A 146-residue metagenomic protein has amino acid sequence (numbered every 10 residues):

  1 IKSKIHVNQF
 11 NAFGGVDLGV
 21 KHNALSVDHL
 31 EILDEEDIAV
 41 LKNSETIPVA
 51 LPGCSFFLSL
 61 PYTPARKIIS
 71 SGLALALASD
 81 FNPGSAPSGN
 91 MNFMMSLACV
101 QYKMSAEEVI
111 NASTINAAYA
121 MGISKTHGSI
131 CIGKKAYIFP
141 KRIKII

Functional and structural regions predicted by a protein language model:
I1-D17: Histidine/acidic-residue-rich, glycine-tolerant segments that coordinate divalent metal ions
H6-N8, D80, Y137: Acidic active-site catalytic centers that drive phospho-/nucleotidyl reactions and related ester hydrolyses
V7, P52, R142-K144: Nucleotide-sugar donor-binding loop of glycosyltransferases
A12-T126: Active-site-adjacent C-terminal substructures of enzyme catalytic domains
I110, K134-K135: Short, surface-exposed helix/turn micro-motifs that flank interaction/cofactor sites
I115, K135-I146: C-terminal cap of metal-dependent C-N hydrolases
